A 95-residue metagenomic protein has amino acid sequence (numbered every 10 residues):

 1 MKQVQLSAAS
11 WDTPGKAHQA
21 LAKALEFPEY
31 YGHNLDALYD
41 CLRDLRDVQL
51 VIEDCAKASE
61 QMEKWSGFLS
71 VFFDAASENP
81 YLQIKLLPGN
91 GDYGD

Functional and structural regions predicted by a protein language model:
M1-D95: Positively charged, polar, low-complexity stretches
